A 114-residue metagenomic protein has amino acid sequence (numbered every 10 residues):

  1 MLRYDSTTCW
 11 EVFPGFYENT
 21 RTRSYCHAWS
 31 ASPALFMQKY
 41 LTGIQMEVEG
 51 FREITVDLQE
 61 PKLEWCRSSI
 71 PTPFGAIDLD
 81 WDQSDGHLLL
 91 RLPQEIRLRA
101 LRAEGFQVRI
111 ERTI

Functional and structural regions predicted by a protein language model:
M1-I114: Non-catalytic C-terminal accessory modules of carbohydrate-active enzymes
